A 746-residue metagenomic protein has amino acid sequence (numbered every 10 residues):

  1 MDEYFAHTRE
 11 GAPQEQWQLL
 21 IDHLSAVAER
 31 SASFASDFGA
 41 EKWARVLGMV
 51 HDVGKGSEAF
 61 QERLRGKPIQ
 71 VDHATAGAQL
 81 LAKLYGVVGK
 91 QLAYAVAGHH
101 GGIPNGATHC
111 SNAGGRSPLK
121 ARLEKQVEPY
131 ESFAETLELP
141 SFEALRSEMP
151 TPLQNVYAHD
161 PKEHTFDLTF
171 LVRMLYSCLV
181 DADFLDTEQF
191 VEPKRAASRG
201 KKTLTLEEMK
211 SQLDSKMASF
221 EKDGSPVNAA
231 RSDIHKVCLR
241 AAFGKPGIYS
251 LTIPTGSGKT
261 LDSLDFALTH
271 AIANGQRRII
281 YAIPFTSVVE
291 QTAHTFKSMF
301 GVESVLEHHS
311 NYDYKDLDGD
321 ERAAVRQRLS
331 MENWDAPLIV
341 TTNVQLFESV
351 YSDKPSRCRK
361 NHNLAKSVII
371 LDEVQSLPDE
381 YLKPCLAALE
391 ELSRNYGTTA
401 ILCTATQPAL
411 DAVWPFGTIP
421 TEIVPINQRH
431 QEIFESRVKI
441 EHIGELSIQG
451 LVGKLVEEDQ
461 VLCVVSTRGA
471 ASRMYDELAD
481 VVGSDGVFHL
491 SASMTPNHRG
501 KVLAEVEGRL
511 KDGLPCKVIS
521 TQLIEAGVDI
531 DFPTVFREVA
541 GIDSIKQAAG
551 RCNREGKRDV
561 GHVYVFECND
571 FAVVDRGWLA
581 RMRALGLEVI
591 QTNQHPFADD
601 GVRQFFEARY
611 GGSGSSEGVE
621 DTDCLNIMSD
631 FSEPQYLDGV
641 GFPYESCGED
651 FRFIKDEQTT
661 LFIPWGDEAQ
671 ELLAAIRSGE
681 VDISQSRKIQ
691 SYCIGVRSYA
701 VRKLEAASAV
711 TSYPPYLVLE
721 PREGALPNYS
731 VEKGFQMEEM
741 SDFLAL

Functional and structural regions predicted by a protein language model:
M1-S215: Accessory nucleic-acid engagement/destabilization modules that flank
T8-G11, E307-E321, S466-G469, V487-L503 (+1 more regions): Conserved helicase motor
K245-A267: Walker A/P-loop
Q276-F300, H309-Y312, A409: Conserved Walker A/P-loop ATP-binding site and its immediately adjacent core in helicase/helicase-like ATPase domains
G301-Y351: Inter-Walker segment of RecA-like/P-loop motor cores
V344-F347, P355-N395: SF2 helicase catalytic motif II
S393, Q449-E458, V464, G469 (+6 more regions): C-terminal helicase lobe and adjacent C-terminal extensions/tails of nucleic-acid helicase motors
C403-E457: Interdomain hinge/linker at the junction between the two RecA-like core domains of SF2 helicases
